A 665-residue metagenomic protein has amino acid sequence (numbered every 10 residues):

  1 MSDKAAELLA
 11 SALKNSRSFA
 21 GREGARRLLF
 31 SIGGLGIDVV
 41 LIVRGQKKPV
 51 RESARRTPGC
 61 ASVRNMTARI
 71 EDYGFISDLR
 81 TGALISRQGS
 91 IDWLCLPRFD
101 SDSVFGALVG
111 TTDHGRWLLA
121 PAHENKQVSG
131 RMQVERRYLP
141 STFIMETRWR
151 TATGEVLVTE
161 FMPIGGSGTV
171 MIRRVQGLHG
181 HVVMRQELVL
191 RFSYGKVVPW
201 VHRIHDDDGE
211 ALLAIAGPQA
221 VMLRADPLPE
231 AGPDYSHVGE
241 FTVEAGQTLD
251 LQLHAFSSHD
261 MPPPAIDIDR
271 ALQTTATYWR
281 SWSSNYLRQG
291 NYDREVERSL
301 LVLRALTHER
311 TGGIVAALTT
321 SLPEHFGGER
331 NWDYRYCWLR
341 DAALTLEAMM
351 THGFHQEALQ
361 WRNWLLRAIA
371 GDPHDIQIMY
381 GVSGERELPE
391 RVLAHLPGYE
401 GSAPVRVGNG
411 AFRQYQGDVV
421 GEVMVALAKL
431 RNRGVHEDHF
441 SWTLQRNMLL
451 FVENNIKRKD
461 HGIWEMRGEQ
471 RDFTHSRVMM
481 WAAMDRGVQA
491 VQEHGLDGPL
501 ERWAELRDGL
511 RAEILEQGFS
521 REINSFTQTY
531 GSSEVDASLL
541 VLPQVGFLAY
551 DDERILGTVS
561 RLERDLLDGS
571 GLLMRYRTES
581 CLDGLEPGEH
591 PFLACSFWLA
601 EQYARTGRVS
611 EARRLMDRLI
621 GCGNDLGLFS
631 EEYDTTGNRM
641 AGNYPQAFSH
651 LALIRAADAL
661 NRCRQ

Functional and structural regions predicted by a protein language model:
M1-S18, R22, R26-R27, S31: Low-acidity, Ser/Thr- and Arg-rich intrinsically disordered low-complexity segments
K4-A5, L13, I37-D38, I42 (+1 more regions): Residue-level detector of transmembrane insertion/anchoring sites
L8, R26-L29, D38-L41, P49-V50 (+1 more regions): Intrinsically disordered, low-complexity segments enriched in serine/threonine/proline/glycine and often basic
A20, G24, G33, L41 (+1 more regions): Acidic, mature catalytic/reactive cores of soluble proteins
